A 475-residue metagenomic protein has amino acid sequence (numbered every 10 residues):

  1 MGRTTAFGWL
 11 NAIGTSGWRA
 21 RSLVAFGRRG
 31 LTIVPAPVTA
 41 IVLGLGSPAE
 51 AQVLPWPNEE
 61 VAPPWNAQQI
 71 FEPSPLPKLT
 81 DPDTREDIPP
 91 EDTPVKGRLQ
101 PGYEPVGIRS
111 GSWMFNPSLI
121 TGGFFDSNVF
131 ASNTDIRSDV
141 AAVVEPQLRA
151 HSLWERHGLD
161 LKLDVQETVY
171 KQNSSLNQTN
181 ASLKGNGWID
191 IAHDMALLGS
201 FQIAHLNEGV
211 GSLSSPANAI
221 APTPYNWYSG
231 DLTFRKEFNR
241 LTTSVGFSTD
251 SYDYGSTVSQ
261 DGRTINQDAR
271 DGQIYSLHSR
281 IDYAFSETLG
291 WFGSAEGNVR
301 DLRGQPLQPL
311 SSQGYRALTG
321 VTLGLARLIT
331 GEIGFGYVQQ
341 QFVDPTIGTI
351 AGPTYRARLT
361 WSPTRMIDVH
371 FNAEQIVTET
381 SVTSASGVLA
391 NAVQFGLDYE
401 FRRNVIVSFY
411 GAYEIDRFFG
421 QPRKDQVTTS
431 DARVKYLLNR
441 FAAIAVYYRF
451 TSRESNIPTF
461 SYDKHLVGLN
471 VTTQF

Functional and structural regions predicted by a protein language model:
M1-R85: Cleavable N-terminal export/targeting peptides
Q52-F475: Gram-negative and organellar
